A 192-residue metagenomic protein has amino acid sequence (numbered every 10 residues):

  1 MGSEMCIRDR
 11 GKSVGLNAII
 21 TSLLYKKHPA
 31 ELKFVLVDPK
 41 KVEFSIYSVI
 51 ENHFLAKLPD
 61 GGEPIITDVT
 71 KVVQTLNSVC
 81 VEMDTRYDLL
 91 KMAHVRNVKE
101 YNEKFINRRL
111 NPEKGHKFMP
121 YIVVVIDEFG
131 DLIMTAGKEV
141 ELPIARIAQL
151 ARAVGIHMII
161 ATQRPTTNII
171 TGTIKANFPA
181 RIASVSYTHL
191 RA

Functional and structural regions predicted by a protein language model:
S3-E4, R8-V95, M119-S186: P-loop NTPase catalytic phosphate-binding loop
R96-G115: P-loop NTPase nucleotide-binding/switch module
R191-A192: A short, hydrophobic C-terminal helix/tail in secreted or cell-surface proteins
